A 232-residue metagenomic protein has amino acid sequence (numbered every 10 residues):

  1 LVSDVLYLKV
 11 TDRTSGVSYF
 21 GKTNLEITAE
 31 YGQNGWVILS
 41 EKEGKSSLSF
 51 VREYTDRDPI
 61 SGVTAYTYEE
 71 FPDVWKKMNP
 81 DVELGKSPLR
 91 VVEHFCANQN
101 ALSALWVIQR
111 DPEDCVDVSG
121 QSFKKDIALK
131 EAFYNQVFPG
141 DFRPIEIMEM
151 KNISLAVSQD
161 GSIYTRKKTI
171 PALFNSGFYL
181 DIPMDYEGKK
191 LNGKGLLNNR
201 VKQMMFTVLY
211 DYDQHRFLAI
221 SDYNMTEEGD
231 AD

Functional and structural regions predicted by a protein language model:
L1-G32: Beta-strand-enriched, solvent-exposed domains that form extended recognition/catalytic surfaces
Y7-K9, V37, S49-F50, W106 (+1 more regions): Ordered hydrophobic segments in well-structured contexts
N24-Y54: An edge-strand/N-cap motif at the start of beta-rich repeat modules
S49-G85: Short, flexible N-terminal segments of the mature chain
F71-D81, N100-D232: Preference for solvent-exposed, low-hydrophobicity sequence contexts
G85-C96, L102-L105: Signature of short aromatic-glycine-proline-rich micro-motifs recurring in repeat-based ectodomains
